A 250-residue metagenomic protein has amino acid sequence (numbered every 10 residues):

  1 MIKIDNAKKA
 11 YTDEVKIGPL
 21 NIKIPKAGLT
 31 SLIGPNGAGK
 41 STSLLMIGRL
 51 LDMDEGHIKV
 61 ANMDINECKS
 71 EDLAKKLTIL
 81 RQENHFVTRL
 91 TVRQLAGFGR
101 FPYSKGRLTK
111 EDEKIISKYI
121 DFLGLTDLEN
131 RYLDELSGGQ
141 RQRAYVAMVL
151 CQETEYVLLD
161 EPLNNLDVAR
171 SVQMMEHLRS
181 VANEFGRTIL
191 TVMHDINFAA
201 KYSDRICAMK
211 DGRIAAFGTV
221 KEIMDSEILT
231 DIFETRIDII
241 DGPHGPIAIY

Functional and structural regions predicted by a protein language model:
I33-P35: The feature captures the beta-strand-to-loop junction immediately N-terminal to the Walker
G48: Helix-to-loop junction immediately C-terminal to a conserved catalytic motif
G56-D64, L73: Conserved ABC transporter NBD signature motif
Y132-L136, Q140: Conserved ABC ATPase signature
V157-E161: Catalytic Walker B motif of ABC-type/P-loop ATPase nucleotide-binding domains
I232-Y250: ABC ATPase nucleotide-binding domains
